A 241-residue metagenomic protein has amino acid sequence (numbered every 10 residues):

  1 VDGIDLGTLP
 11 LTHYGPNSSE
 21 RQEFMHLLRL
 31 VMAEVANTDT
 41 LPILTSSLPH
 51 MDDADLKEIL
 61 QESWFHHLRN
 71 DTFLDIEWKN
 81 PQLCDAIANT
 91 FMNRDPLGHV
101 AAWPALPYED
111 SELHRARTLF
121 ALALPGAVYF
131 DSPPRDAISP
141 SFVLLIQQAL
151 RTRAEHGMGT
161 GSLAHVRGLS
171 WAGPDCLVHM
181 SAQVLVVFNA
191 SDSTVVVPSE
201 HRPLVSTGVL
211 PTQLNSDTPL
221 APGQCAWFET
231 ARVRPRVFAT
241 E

Functional and structural regions predicted by a protein language model:
V1-A54: Active-site neighborhood of glycoside hydrolase catalytic domains
T12-G15, D52-L56, A137-S139, T194-V196 (+1 more regions): Short catalytic/ligand-binding loop motif for oxyanion handling, primarily in non-cytosolic enzymes, centered on
E23-V31, P81-I87, L113-R115, V143 (+1 more regions): Well-ordered, non-membrane alpha-helical segments in soluble/globular domains
V35-I138: Conserved alpha/beta catalytic core and glycan-binding cleft of carbohydrate-active enzymes
T45-P49, D53, T72, A102-A105 (+1 more regions): Glycan-recognition and catalytic regions of carbohydrate-active enzymes
V187-D192: Asparagine-centered strand-capping/turn motif at beta-strand->loop junctions
S193-P211: Beta-strand-rich binding/interaction modules
L214-E241: C-terminal beta-strand-rich structural cap/linker in extracellular carbohydrate-active enzymes
